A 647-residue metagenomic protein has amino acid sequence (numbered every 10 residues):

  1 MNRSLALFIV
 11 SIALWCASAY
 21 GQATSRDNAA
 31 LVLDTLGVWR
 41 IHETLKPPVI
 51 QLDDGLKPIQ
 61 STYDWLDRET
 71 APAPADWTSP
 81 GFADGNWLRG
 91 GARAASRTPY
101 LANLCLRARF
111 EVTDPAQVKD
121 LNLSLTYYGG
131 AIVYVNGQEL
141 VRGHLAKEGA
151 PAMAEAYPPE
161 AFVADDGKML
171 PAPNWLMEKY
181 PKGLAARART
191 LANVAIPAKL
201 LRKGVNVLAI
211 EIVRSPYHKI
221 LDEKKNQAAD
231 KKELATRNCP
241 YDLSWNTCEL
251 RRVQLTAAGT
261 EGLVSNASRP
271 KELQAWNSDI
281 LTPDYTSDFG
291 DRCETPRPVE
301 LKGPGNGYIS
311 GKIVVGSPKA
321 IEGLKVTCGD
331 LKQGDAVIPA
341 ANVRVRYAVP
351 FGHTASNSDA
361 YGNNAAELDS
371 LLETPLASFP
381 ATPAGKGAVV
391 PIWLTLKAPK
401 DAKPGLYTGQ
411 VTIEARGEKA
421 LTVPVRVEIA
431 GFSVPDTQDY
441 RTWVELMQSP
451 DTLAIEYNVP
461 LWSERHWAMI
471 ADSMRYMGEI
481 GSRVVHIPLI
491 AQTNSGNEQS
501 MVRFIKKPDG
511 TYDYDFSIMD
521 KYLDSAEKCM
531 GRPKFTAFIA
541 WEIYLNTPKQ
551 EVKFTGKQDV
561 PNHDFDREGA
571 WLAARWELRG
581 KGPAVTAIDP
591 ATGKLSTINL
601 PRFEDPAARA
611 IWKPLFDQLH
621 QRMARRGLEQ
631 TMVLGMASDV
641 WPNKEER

Functional and structural regions predicted by a protein language model:
A6-A17: Bacterial N-terminal signal peptides
Q22-R97, R109-T113, K119-A154, P181-S265 (+1 more regions): Accessory carbohydrate-binding/adhesion or oligomerization-edge regions at the termini of glycan-active proteins
T113, K199, P318, K397-P404: Short, surface-exposed loop/turn segments at beta-strand-coil junctions that are enriched for proline with nearby
K119-L123, Y134-V135, A320-C328, G405 (+1 more regions): Short, hydrophobic/aromatic beta-strand segments
D120-N122, E294-K319, P391: Contiguous beta-strand segments within globular domains
P151-V194, Y361-L376: Surface-exposed acidic, glycine/proline-enriched linker/cap segments that occur as 15-30-residue helix-coil
G262, N266-T295, P318-L394: Surface-exposed binding patches on compact interaction domains or structured appendages
E367, L371-L372, A377, T382 (+4 more regions): Aromatic-lined carbohydrate-binding surfaces of glycoside hydrolases
